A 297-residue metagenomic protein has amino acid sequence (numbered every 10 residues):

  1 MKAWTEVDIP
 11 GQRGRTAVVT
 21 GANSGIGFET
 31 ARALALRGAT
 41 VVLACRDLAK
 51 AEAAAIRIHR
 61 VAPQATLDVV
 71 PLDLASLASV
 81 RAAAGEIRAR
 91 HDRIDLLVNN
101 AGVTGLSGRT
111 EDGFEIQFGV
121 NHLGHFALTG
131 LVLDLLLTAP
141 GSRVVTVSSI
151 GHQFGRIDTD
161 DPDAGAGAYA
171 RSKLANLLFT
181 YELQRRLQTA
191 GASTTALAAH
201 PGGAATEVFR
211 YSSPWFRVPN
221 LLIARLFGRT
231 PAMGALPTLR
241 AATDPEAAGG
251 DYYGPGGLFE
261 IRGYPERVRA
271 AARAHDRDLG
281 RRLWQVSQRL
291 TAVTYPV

Functional and structural regions predicted by a protein language model:
M1-S212, R289-V297: Rossmann-fold NAD(P)H-dependent dehydrogenase/reductase core
L43, L72, L226, A272-H275: Pocket-edge positions in alpha/beta enzyme catalytic cores
S79, G124, A175, T230-M233 (+2 more regions): Soluble or luminal CAZymes and related metallo-dependent hydrolases
G151-Q153, Y252, A274, W284-Q285: Short linear elements at protein peripheries
T159-A164, P214-L222, R262-A271: Short glycine/proline- and charge-enriched loop/turn segments that cap or connect secondary-structure elements
E182, P237-R240, V286: Generic recognition of well-ordered alpha-helical segments
L221-V268, R277-R281: C-terminal helical subdomain
A271-V297: C-terminal amphipathic/interface module of NAD(P)-dependent oxidoreductases and related NAD-binding regulators
